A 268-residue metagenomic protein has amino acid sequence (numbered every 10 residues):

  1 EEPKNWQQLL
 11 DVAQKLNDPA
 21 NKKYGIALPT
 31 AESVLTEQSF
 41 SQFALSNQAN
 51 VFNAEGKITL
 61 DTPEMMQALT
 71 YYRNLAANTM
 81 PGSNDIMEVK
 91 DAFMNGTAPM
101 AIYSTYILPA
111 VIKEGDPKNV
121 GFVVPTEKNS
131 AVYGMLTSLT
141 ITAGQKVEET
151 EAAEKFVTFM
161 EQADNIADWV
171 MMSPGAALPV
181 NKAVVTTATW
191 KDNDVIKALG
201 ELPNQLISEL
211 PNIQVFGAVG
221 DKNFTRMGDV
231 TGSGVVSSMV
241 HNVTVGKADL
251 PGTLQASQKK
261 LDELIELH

Functional and structural regions predicted by a protein language model:
E1, P29-A54, Y133-A143, G232-H241: Periplasmic solute-binding protein
N5-V12, T36-F43, M65-Y72, V89 (+8 more regions): Stable alpha-helical elements in mature extracytoplasmic
L9, L16, A92-G96: Hydrophobic residues within well-ordered alpha-helices
L10-K15, A54-S83: Glycine-centered hinge/linker elements that transmit conformational signals in sensory and ligand-binding systems
N17-E32, A92, Q162-S173, E263-L267: Bilobed periplasmic-binding protein-like "clamshell/Venus-flytrap" ligand-binding domains
Q38-Q42, T70-T158: Extracytoplasmic/periplasmic substrate-binding proteins
A110-P117, K128-M135, L139-G234: C-terminal lobe and pocket-closing loops of periplasmic/extracytoplasmic Venus-flytrap solute-binding proteins
S208-H268: Conserved C-terminal helix/tail region of periplasmic/extracytoplasmic solute-binding proteins
